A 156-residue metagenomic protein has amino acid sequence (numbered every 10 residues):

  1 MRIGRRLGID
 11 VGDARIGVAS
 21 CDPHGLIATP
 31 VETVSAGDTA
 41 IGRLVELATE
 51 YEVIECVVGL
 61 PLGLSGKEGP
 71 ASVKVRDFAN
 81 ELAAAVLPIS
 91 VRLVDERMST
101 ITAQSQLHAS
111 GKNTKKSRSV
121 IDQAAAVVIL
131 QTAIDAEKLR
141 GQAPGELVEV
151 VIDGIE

Functional and structural regions predicted by a protein language model:
R2-I9, D13-E156: Phosphate- and other anionic-substrate recognition elements at nucleic-acid/protein interfaces
